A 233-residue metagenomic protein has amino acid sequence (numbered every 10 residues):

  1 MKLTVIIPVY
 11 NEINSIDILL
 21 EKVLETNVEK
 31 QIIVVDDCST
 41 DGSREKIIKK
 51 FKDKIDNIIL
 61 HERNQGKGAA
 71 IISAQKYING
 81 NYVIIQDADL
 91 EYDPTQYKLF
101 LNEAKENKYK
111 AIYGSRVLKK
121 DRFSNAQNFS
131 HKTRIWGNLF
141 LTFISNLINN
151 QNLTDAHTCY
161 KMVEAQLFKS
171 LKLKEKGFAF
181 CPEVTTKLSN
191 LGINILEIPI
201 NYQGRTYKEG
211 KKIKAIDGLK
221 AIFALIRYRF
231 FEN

Functional and structural regions predicted by a protein language model:
M1-L3, N14, I18, S124 (+2 more regions): Hydrophobic helical membrane-anchoring modules
I7-E21, C38: Active-site beta-to-alpha loop of glycosyltransferases that engages the nucleotide-sugar donor
N14-I18, D41-K50: Acidic helix N-cap motif at the loop->helix transition within catalytic regions of sugar-transfer enzymes
E21-K30: Short, acidic, metal-binding catalytic loop of nucleotide-sugar glycosyltransferases
K30-I33, R44-Y77: Conserved donor nucleotide-binding strand/loop of the catalytic core
D36-E45, L90: A conserved acidic beta->alpha catalytic loop
R63-Y77, Y82, P94-F178, R205-K212: Acceptor/aglycone-binding surface of glycosyltransferases and processive sugar-polymer synthases
